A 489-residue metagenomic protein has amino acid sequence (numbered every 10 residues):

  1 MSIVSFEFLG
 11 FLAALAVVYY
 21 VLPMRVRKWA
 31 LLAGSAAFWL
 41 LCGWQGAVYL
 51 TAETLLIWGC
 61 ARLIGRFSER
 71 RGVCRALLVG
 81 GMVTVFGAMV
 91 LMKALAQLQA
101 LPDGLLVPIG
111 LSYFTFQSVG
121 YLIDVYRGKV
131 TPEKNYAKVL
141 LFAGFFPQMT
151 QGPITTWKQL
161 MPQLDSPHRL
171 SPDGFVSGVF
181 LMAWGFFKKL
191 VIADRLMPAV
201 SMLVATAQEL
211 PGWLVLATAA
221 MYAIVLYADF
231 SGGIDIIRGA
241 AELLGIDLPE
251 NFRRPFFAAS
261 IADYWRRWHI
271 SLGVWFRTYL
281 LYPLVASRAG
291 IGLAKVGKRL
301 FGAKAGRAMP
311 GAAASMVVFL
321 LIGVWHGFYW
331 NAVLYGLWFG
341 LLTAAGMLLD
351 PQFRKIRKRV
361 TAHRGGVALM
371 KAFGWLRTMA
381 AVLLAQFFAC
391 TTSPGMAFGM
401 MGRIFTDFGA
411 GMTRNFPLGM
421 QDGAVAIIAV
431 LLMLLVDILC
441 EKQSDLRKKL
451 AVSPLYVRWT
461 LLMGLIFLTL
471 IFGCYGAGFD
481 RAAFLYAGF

Functional and structural regions predicted by a protein language model:
M1-G488: Membrane-embedded transmembrane alpha-helical bundles that form the catalytic cores of multi-pass lipid-modifying
